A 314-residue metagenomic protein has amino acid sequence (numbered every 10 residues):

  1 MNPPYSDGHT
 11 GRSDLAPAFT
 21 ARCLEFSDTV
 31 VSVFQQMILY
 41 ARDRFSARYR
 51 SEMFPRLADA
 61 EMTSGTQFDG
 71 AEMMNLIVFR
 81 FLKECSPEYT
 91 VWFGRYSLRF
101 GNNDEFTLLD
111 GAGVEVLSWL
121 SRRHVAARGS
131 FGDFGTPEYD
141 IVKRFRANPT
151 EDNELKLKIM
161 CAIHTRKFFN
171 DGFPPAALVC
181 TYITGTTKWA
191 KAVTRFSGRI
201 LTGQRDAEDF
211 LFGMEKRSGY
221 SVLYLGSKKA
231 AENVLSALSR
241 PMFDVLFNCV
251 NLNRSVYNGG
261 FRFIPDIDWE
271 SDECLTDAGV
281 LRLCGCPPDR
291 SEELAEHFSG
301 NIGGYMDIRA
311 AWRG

Functional and structural regions predicted by a protein language model:
M1-T150: Signature of N6-adenine DNA methyltransferases within the class I
R122-L275, G279-L283, P288-G314: Polybasic, glycine- and aromatic-enriched phosphate-binding surface used to engage nucleic acids
